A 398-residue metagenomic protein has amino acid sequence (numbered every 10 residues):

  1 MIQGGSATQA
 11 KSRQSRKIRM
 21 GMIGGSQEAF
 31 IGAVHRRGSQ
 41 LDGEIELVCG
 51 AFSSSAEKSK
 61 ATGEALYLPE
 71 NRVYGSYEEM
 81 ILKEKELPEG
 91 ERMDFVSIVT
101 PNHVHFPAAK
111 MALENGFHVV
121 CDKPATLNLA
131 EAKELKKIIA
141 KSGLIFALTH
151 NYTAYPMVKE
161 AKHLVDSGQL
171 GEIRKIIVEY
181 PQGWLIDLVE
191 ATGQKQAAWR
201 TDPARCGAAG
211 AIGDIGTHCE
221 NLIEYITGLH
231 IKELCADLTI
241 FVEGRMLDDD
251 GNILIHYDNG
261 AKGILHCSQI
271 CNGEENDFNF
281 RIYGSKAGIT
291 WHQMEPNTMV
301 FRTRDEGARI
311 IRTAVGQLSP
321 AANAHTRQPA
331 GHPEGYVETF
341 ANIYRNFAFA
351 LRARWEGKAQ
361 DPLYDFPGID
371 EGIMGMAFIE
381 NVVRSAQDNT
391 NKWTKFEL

Functional and structural regions predicted by a protein language model:
M1-K17, L87, N346-L398: C-terminal helix-rich "cap/oligomerization" subdomain common to oxidoreductases
I2-L68: N-terminal Rossmann-like dinucleotide-binding module
C49, F95, K175: Short, Asp-centered acidic motifs that coordinate Mg2+ and/or phosphate in catalytic or ligand-binding sites
R72-M93: A structured beta-alpha segment of the ubiquitous adenosine-cofactor-binding alpha/beta core
F95, P101-A154, G168: Beta-strand-loop-alpha-helix segment that lines the small-molecule cofactor/substrate pocket of alpha/beta enzymes
I145, Y152-R245, M299, N389: Predominantly a Rossmann-like dinucleotide-binding segment in NAD(P)-dependent oxidoreductases
E243-D248, D258-N342: NAD(P)-dinucleotide binding in Rossmann-like oxidoreductases
